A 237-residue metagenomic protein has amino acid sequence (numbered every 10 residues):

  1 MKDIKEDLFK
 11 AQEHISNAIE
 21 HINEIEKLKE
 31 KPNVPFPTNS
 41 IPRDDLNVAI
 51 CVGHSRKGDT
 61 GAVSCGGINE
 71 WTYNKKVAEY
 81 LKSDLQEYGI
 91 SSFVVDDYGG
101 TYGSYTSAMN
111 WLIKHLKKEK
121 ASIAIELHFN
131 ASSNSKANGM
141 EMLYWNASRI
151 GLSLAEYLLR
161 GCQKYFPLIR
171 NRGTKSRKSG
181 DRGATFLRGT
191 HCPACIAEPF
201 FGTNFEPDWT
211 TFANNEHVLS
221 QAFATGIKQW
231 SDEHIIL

Functional and structural regions predicted by a protein language model:
L8, I15, I22-I25, K29: Generic L/I/V-rich hydrophobic alpha-helical segments across diverse proteins
E24-W111: Active-site histidine-acidic residue metal-binding/catalytic motifs, centered on HxH/HExxH-like signatures
L46-A49, A124-E126, K175-L237: Active-site-adjacent mobile loop/cap segments within catalytic or ligand-binding domains
H54-K57, Y98-Y102, F129-N134, A147-I150 (+3 more regions): Solvent-exposed loop/turn segments at secondary-structure junctions within structured extracellular/periplasmic domains
K57-N69, N130-C162: A short, glycine/acidic-enriched catalytic loop
A62-T72, D97-Y102, M140-R149, F205-N214: Second-shell loop/turn segments in exported
K75-A78, K82, M109, I113 (+4 more regions): Extracytoplasmic/secreted envelope proteins and their assembly/folding machinery, especially bacterial periplasmic
Y105-A121, A184-T190: Mature extracellular/periplasmic domains of secretome proteins
